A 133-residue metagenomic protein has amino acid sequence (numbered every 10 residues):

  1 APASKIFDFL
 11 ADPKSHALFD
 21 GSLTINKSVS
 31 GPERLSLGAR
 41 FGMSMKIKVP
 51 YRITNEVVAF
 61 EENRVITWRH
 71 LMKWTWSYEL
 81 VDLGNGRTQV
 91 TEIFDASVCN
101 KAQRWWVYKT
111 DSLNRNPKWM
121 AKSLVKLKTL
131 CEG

Functional and structural regions predicted by a protein language model:
A1-G31: Hydrophobic ligand-binding cavity/cleft-lining segments
P2, F9-D12, R34, R69-L71 (+2 more regions): Short linear sequence motifs
A17, K27-T75, N85-Q89, K122-G133: Glycine-rich portal/gate segments that line the openings of hydrophobic small-molecule binding cavities
R69-K122, L127: Beta-strand/loop substructures that line and gate deep hydrophobic ligand-binding cavities in soluble
